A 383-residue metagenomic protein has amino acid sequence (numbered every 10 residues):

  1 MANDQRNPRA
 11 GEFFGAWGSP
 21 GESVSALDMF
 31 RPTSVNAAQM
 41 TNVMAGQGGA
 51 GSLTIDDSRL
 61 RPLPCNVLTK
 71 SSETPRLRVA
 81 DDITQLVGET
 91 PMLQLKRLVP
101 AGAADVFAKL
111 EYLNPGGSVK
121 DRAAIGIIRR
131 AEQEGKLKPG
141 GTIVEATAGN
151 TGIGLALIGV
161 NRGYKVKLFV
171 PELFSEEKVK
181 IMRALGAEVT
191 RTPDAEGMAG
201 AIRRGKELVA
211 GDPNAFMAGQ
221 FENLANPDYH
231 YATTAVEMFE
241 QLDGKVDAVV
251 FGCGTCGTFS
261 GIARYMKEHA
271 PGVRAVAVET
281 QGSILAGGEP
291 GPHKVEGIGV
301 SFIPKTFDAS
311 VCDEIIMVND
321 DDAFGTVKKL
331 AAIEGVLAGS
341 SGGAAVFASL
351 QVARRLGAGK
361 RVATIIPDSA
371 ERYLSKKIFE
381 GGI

Functional and structural regions predicted by a protein language model:
M1-P8, F14-A16: Extreme N-terminal basic, low-complexity initiation segments that serve as generic localization/processing leaders
N3, W17, S25, G46-I383: PLP-dependent amino-acid enzyme catalytic core
R6-R9, R31, R59-R61: Basic polycationic patches enriched in arginine
F13-F14, F30: Aromatic (phenylalanine/tyrosine) cluster motif
S34, M40-V43, T54-D57: Intrinsic disorder/low-complexity segments enriched in small, polar and charged residues
